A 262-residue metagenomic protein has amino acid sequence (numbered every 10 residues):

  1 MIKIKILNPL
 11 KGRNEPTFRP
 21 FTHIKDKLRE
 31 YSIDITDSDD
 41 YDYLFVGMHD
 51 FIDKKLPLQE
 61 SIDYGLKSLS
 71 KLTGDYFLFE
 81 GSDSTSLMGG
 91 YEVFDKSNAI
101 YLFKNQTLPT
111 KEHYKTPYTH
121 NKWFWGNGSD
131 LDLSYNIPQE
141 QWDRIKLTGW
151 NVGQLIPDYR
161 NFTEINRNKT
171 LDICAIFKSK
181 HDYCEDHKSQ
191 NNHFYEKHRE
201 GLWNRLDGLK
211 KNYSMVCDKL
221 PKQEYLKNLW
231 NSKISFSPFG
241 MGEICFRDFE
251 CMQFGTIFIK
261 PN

Functional and structural regions predicted by a protein language model:
I2-N262: Nucleotide-sugar donor-binding catalytic core of glycosyltransferases
